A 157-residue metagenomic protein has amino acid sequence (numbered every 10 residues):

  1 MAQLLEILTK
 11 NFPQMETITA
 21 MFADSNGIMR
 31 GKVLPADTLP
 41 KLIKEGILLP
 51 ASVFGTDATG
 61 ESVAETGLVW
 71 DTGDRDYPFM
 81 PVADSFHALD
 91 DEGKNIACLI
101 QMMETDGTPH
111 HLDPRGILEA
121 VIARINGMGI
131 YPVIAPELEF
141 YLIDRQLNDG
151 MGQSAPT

Functional and structural regions predicted by a protein language model:
M1-T157: ATP/Mg2+-dependent ligation/transfer catalytic cores
